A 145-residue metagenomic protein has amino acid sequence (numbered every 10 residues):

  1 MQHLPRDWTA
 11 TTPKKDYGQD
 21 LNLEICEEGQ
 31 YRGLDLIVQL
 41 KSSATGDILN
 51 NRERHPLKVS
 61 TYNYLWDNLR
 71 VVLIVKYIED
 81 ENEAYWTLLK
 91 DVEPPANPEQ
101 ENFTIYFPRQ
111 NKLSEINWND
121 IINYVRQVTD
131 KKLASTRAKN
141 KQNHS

Functional and structural regions predicted by a protein language model:
M1-Y17, L23-S145: Mixed-charge (Asp/Glu-Lys/Arg
